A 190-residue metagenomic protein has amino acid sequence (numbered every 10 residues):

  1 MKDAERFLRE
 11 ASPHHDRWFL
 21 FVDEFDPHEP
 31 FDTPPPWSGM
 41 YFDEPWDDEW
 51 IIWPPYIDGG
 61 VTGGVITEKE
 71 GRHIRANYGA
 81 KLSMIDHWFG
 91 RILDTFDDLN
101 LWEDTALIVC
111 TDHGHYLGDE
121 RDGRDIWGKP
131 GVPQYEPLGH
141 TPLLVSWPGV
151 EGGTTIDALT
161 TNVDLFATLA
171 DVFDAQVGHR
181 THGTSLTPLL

Functional and structural regions predicted by a protein language model:
M1, E5, E103-T105, G153-L190: Polar, surface-exposed loop/tail segments that function as active-site lids or cofactor/substrate-recognition elements
M1-E49, D97-A106: Active-site regions of oxyanion-processing enzymes, predominantly non-cytosolic
E5-R9, S38, G79, D86 (+5 more regions): Non-transmembrane alpha-helical segments in soluble domains of secreted/periplasmic/extracellular proteins
F19-D26, G79, A106-T111, L144-V145 (+1 more regions): Short beta-strand segments
E24-E29, W46-D47, V65-I66, H113-Y116 (+3 more regions): Short, solvent-exposed loop/turn segments at secondary-structure junctions
D32-F42, T95-D157, T161, R180: Histidine-centered active-site microenvironments of extracellular/periplasmic hydrolases and transferases
P35-E70: Acceptor-binding helix/loop patch of EC 2.4 sugar-transfer enzymes, predominantly nucleotide-sugar-dependent
T67-L82, G128-V132, V150-T160, V172-V177: Active-site rim elements
